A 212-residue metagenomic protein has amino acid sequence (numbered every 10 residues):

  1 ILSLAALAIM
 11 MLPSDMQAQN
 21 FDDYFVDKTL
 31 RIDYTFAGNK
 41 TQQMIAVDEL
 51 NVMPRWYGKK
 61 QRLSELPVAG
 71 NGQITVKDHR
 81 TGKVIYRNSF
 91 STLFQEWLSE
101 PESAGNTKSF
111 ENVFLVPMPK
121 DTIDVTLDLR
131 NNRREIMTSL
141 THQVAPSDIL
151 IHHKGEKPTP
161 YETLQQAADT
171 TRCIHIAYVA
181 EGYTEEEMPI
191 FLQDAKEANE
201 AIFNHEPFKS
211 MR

Functional and structural regions predicted by a protein language model:
I1-N20: Bacterial Sec-dependent N-terminal signal peptides
Q17-D22, T122-I123, P158-T163: Short N-terminal helix-initiation segments at or just after the protein's N-terminus
A18, N88-F90, F191, N199: Composition- and surface-driven signal marking solvent-exposed, interaction-prone regions in large proteins
Y24-I149: Beta-strand-enriched, solvent-exposed domains that form extended recognition/catalytic surfaces
I149-K209: Fold-level signature of zinc-dependent metallopeptidase catalytic domains
